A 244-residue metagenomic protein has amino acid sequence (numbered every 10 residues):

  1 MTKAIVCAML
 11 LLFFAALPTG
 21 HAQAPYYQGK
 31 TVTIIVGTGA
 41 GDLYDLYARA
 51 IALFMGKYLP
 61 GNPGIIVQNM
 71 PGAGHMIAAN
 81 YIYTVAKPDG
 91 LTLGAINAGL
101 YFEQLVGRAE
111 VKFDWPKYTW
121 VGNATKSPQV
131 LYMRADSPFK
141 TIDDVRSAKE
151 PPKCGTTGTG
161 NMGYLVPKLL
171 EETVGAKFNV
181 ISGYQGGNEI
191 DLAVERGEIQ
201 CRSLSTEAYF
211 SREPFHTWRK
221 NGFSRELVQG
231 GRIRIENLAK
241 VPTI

Functional and structural regions predicted by a protein language model:
I5-A16: Bacterial N-terminal signal peptides
L17-A22: Sec/Tat signal peptide C-region and signal peptidase I cleavage site
A24-I34: Short N-terminal segments immediately surrounding and downstream of signal-peptide cleavage
V32, K57-I65, Y81-T92, L100-E198 (+1 more regions): Hinge/capping helix and adjacent helix->loop/strand transition within the periplasmic-binding protein
T33-A48, G72-G74, G155-M162: Extracytoplasmic "Venus flytrap"
D89-I96, I199-Y209, E226-L227: Paired acidic/hydrophobic, glycine-rich loop segments that form the ligand-binding mouth/hinge of periplasmic-binding
K126, S211-I244: C-terminal lobe and pocket-closing loops of periplasmic/extracytoplasmic Venus-flytrap solute-binding proteins
